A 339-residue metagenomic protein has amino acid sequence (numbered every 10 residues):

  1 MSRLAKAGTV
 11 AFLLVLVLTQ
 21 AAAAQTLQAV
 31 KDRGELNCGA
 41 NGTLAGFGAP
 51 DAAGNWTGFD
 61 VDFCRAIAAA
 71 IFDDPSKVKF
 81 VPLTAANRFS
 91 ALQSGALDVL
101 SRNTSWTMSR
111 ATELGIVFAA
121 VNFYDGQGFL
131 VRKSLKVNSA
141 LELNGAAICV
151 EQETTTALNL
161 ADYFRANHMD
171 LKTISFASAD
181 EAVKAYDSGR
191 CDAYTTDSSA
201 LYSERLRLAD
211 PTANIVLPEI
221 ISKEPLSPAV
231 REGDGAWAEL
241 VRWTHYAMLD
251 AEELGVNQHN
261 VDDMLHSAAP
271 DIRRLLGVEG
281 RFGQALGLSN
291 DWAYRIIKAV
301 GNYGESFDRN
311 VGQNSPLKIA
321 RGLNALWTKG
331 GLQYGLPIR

Functional and structural regions predicted by a protein language model:
G8-T19: Bacterial N-terminal signal peptides
A21-A24: Boundary at the C-terminal end of the N-terminal hydrophobic targeting segment
T26-S101, L288, Y303, L326 (+1 more regions): Extracytoplasmic small-molecule ligand-binding "clamshell" domains of the periplasmic binding protein/Venus flytrap
K31-D32, A68-D73, Q93-L97, S134 (+4 more regions): Sec-exported extracytoplasmic/periplasmic mature domains
N37-G46, W56-I71, S105, D125-A177 (+1 more regions): Bilobed "Venus flytrap"/periplasmic-binding protein-like clamshell domains and structurally analogous long
D62-R65, A69-I71, K133-V137, L141 (+5 more regions): Extended ligand-binding regions for polar small-molecule ligands
R65, A69, D73-E142, S198-I221 (+1 more regions): Acidic, polar ligand-binding/catalytic clefts
I272, V278-R339: C-terminal functional modules
